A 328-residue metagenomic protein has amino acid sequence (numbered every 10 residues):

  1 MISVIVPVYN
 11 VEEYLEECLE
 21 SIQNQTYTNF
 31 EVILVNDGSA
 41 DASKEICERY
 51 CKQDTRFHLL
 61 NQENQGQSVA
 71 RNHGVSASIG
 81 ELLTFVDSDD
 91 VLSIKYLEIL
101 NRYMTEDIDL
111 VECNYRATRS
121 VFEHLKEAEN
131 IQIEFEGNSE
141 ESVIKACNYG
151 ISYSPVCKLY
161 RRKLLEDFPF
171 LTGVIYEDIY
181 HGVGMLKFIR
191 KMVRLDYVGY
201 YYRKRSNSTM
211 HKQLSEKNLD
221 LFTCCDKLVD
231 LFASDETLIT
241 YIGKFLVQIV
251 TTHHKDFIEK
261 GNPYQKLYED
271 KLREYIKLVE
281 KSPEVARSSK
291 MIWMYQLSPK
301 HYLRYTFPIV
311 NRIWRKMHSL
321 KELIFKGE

Functional and structural regions predicted by a protein language model:
N10-N24: Short, well-formed alpha-helical segments that are part of the catalytic scaffolds of diverse glycosyltransferases
S21, T28, N36-E45, Q65: A conserved acidic beta->alpha catalytic loop
N29-G38, H58-E63, S88: Short beta-strand/loop segment that forms part of the nucleotide-sugar
Q62-S78: Glycine-rich, basic loop-to-helix element that forms the pyrophosphate-binding segment of sugar-nucleotide handling
Q67-S68, S88-V193, R203-E216: Donor-binding/catalytic cores of nucleotide-activated saccharide and glycerol-phosphate transferases/polymerases
L83: Short aromatic/hydrophobic "clamp" motif used to bind/position activated sugar donors
G199-R205, H211-L238, T252-H253, I258-S282: Catalytic core of nucleotide-sugar-dependent glycosyltransferases
N262-E328: Membrane-interface aromatic/basic loop that binds lipid-linked glycans or pyrophosphate carriers, typified by
